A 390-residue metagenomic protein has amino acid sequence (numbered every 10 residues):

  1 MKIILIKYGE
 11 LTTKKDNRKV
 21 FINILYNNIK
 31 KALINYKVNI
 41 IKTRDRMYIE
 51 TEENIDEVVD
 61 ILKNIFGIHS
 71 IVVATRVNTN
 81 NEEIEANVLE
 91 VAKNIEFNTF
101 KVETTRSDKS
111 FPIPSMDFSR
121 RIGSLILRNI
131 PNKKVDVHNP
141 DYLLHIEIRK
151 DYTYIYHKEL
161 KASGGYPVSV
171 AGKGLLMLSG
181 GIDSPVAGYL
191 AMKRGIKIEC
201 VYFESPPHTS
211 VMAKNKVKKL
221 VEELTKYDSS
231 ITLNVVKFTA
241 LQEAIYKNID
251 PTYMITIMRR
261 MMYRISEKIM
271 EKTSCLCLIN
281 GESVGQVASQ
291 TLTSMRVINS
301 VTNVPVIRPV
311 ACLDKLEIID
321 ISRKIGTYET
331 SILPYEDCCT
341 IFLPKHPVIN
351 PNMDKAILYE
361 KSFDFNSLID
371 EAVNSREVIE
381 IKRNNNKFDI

Functional and structural regions predicted by a protein language model:
M1-L175, P185-T232, S300, V348-M353 (+2 more regions): RNA-binding accessory domains that recognize and position tRNA/RNA substrates
G9, K158, V201-F203, V236-T239 (+4 more regions): Generic beta-strand/beta-sheet core signal
R121-I126, G165-A171, F238, Q242-E243 (+2 more regions): Active-site adenylate/phosphate-handling loop in enzymes that bind or generate adenylated species
D136, N234-V236, I307: General small-molecule cofactor/ligand-binding pocket signal
G181: Conserved G/P- and acidic residue-centered "switch" motifs that form tight phosphate/ATP-binding loops in soluble
L220-N248, D337: A conserved beta-strand->alpha-helix junction
Q286, P334-F342: Small/polar glycine-rich anion-binding or flexible loop at a beta-alpha turn
G326-P334: A short alpha-helix-loop-beta-strand transition element characteristic of N-terminal alpha/beta dinucleotide-binding
